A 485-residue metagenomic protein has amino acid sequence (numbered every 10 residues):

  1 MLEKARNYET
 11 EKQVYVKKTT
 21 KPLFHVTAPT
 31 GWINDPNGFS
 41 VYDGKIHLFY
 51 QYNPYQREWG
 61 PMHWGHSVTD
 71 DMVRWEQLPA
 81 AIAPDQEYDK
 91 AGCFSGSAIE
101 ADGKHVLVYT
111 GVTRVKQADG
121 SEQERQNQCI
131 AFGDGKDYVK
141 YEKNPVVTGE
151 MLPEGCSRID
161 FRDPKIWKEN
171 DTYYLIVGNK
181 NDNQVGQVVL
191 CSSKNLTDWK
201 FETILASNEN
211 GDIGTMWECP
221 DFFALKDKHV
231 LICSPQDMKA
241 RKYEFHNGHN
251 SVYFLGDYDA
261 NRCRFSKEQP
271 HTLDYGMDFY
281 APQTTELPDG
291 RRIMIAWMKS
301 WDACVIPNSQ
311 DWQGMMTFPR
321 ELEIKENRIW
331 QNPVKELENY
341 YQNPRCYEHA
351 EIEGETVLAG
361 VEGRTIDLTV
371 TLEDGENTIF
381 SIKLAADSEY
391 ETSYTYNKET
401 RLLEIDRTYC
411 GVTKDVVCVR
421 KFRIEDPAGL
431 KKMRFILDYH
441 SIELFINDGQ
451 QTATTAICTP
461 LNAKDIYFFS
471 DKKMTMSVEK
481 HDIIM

Functional and structural regions predicted by a protein language model:
M1-D163, K168-D212, A224-Y275, M298-Y347 (+3 more regions): Beta-rich carbohydrate-recognition and catalytic domains
E3-E11, V252-M485: Beta-rich accessory regions
